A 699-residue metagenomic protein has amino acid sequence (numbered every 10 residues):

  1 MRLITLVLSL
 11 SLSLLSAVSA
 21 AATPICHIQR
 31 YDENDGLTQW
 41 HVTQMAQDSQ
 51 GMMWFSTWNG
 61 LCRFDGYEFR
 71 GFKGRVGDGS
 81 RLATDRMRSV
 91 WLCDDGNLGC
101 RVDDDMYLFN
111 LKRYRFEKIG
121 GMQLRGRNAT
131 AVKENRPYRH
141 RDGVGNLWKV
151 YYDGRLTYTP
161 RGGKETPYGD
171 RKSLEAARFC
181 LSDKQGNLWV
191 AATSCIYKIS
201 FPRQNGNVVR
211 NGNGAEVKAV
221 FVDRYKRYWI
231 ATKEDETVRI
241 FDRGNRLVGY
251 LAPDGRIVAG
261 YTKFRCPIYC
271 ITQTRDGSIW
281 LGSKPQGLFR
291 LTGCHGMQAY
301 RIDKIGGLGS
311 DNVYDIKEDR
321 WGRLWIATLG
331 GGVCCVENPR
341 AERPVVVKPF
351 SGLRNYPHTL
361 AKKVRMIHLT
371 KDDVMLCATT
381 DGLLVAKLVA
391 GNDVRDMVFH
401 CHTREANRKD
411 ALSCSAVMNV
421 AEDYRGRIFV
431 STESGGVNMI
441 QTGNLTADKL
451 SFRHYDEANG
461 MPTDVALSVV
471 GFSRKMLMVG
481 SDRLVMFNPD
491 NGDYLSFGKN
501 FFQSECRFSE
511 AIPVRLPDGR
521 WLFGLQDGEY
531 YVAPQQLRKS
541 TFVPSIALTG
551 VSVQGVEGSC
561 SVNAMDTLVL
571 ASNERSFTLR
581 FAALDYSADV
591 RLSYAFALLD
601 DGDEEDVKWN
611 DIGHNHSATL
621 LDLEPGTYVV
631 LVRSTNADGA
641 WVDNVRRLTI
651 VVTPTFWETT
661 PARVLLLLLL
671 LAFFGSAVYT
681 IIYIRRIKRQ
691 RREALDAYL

Functional and structural regions predicted by a protein language model:
M1-Y683: Carboxylate-rich, polar loop motifs that coordinate divalent cations or form catalytic acidic clusters
K688-L699: Cytoplasmic C-terminal tails of single-pass
